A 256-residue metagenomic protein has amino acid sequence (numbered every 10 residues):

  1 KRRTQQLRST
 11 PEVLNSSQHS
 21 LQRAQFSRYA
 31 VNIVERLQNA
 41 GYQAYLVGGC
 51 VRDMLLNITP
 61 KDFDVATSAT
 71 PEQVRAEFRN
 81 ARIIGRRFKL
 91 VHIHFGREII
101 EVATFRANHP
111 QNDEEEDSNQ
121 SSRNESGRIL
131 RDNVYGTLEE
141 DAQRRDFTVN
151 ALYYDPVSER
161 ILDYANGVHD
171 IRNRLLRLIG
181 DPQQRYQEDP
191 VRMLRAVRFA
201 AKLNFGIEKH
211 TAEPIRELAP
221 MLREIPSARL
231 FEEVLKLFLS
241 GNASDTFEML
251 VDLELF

Functional and structural regions predicted by a protein language model:
K1-F256: Catalytic cores of the polymerase beta-like nucleotidyltransferase superfamily and closely associated nucleotide
